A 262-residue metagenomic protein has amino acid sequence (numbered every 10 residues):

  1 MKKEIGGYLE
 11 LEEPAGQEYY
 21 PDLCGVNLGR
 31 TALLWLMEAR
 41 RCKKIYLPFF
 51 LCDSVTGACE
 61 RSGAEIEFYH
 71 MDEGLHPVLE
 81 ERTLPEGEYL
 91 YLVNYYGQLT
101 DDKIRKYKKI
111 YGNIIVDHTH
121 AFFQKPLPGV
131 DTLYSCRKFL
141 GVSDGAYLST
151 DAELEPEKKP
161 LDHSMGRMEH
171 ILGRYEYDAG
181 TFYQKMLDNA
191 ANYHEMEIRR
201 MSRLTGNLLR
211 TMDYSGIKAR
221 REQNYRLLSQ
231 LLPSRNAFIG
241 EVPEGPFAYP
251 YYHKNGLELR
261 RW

Functional and structural regions predicted by a protein language model:
M1-E18, G180-I198: N-terminal "arm"/small-domain region of PLP-dependent enzymes with the aminotransferase-like
E4-L23, T31-K109, N113, A121-F122: PLP-dependent aminotransferase-like
D22-L23, S234-E241: Short secondary-structure junctions
G129-I171: Active-site PLP attachment segment
L154-G173, Y177-N192, G206-N207: Class I S-adenosyl-L-methionine
R200-S229, F238-Y252: Conserved glycine-rich beta-strand-loop-beta hairpin in the small C-terminal domain of fold type I
Y251-W262: Conserved C-terminal alpha-helix-loop-beta "cap" of PLP-dependent enzymes that closes/shapes the active-site mouth
